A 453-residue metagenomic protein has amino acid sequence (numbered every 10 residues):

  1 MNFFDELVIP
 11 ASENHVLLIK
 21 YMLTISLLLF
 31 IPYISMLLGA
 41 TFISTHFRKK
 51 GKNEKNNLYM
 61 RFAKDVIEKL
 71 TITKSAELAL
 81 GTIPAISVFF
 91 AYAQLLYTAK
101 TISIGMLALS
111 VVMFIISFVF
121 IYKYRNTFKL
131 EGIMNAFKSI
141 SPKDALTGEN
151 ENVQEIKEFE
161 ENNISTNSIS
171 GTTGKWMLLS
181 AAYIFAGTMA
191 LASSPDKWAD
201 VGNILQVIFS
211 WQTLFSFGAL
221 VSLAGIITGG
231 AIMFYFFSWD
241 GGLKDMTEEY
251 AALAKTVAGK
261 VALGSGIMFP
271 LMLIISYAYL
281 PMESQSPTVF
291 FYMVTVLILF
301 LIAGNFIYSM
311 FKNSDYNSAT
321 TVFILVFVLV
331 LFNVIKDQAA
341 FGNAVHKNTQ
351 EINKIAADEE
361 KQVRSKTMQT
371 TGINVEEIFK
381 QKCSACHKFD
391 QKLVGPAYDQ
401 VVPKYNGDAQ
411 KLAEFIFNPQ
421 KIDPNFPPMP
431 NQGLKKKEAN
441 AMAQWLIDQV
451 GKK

Functional and structural regions predicted by a protein language model:
M1-L27, L58-F62, I86-M106, A190-F217 (+2 more regions): Membrane-interface interhelical loops and short amphipathic "cap" helices that link adjacent transmembrane segments
L23-L27, R61-S75, E160-A181, K255-G259 (+1 more regions): Alpha-helical transmembrane segments and their helix-start/interface "positive-inside/aromatic belt" motifs in integral
I34-S44, L109-T127, K143-G148, G218-Y235 (+1 more regions): Hydrophobic cores of alpha-helical transmembrane segments in multi-pass inner/ER membrane proteins, independent
I72-T166, P270-F300: Membrane-interface helix-loop-helix modules in multi-pass inner-membrane proteins
N313-A340: Internal/C-terminal transmembrane anchor helices
I355-I378: Electrostatic cytochrome c docking/interface patches
F379-F389, L412, M442-L446: The canonical Cys-X-X-Cys-His
V394-V402, F417-V450: Axial heme c-ligation environment in periplasmic c-type cytochrome domains
